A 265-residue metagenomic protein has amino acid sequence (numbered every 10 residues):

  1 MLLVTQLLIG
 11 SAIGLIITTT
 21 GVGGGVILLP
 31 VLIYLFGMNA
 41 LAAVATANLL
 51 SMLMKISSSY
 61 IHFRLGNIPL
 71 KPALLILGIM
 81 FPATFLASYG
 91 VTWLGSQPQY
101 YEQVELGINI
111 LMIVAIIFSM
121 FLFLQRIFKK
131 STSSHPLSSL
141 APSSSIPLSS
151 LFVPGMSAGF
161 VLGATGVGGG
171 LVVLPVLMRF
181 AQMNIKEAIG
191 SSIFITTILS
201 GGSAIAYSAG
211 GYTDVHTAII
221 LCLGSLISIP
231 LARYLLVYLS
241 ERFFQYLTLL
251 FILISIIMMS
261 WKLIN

Functional and structural regions predicted by a protein language model:
M1-I9, I13, Y34, A40 (+2 more regions): Juxtamembrane transmembrane-helix boundary motif
S11-G21, M156-T165, L199: Transmembrane alpha-helix interface/packing and boundary motifs in multi-pass membrane proteins, characterized by
G14-L15, V31, L35, S59-Y60 (+5 more regions): Alpha-helical transmembrane segments of multipass membrane proteins
G23-A73: Juxtamembrane transmembrane-helix termini in multi-pass membrane transport proteins
L28-A42, V172-E187: Interfacial segments of multi-pass membrane proteins
V44-M52, L77, F81, I189-T197 (+2 more regions): Transmembrane helix-bundle signature of multi-pass membrane transporters/permeases
S144-M183: Transmembrane alpha-helical segments that form core, pore/gating elements of small-molecule transporters/exporters
